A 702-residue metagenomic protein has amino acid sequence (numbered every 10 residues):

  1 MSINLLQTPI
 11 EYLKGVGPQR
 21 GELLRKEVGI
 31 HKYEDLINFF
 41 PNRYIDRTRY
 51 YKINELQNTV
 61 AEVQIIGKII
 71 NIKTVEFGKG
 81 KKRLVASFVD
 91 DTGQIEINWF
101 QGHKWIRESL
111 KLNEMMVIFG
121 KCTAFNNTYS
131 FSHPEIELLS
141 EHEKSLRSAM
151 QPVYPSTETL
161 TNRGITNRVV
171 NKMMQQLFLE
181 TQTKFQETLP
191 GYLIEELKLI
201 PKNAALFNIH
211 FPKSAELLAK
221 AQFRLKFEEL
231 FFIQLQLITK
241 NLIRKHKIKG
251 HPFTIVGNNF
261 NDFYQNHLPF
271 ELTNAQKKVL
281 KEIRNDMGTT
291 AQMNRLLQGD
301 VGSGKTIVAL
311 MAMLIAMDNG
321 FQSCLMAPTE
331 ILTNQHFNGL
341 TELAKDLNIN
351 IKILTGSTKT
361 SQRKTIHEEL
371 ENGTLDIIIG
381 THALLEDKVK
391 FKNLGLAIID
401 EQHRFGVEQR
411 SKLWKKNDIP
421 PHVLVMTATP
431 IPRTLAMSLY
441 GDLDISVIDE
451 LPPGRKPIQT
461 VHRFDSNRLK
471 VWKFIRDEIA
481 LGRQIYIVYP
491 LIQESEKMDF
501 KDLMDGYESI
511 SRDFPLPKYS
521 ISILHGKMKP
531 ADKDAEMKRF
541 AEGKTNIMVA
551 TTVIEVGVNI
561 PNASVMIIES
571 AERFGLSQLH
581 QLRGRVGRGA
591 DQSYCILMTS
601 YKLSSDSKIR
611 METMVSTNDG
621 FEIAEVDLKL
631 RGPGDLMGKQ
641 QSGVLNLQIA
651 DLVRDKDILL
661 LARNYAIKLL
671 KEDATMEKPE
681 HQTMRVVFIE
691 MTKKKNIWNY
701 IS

Functional and structural regions predicted by a protein language model:
M1-K14, K26, I233, I243: Long, highly charged, low-complexity intrinsically disordered interaction regions that mediate electrostatic DNA/RNA
E22-L23, G250-L297: Conserved pre-motif I regulatory segment
F39-I69: OB-fold nucleic-acid-binding modules
V75-H267: Upstream accessory/linker segments immediately N-terminal to the RecA-like ATPase cores of bacterial MutS and a subset
S132, L139-H142, L396, K412-W414 (+9 more regions): N-terminal cationic and glycine-rich segments that engage phosphates or anionic surfaces
K281, Q292-E612: Inter-lobe coupling/hinge segments of SF2-like helicase ATPases
K538-M548, I554-P561, M566-E569, G584 (+3 more regions): Accessory helical-bundle/CTD segments and flexible terminal tails appended to RecA-like ATPase motors
